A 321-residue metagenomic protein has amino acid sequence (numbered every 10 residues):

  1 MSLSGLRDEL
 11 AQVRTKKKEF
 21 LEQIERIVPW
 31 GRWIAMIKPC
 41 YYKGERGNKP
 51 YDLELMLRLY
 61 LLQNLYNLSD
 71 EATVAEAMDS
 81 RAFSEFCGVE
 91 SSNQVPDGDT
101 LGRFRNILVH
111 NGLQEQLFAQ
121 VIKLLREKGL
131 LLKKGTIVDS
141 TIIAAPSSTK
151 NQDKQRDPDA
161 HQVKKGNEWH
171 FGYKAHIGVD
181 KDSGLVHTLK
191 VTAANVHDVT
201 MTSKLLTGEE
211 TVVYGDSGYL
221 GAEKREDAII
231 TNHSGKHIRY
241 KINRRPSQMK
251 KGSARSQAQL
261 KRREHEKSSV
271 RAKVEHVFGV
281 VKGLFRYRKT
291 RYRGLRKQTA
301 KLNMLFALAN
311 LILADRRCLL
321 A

Functional and structural regions predicted by a protein language model:
M1-G31, A35-P39, L320-A321: Charged, often Cys/His-bearing segments associated with DNA-binding zinc-finger transcription factors
L21-A35, C40-N48, L55-E71: A positively charged, amphipathic N-terminal helix/segment that binds anionic biomolecules
P29, G47-E54, N93-P96, E266 (+2 more regions): Secondary-structure capping and boundary motifs in well-ordered enzyme cores
I34-Y42, I122, F278, K282: Amphipathic, well-packed alpha-helical segments that form the structural scaffold of globular domains
Y42-G47, E90, Y292-L295: A short glycine/serine-rich beta->alpha loop
L53, L62, E71, A75-M78 (+5 more regions): Polybasic low-complexity intrinsically disordered regions
L65-A72, L185, L284-T290, N310-A321: Short helix-capping/linker segments at secondary-structure and domain boundaries
T211-V212, S217-R296, A300: Helix-centered, glycine/charged polyanion-binding patches within enzymatic domains that contact phosphate-containing
